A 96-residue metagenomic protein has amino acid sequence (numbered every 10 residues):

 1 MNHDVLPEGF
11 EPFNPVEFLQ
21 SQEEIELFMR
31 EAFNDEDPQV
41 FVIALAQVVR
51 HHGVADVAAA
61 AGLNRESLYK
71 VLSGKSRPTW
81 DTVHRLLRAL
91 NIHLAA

Functional and structural regions predicted by a protein language model:
M1-Q47: N-terminal flexible/basic segments that precede or flank functional cores
A44, S67-K70, T82: Residue-level recognition of specific faces of alpha-helices
A46-V49, L87: Generic structural concept
R50-K70: Short alpha-helical DNA-recognition segment
T79-A96: DNA major-groove recognition helix of helix-turn-helix/homeodomain DNA-binding modules
